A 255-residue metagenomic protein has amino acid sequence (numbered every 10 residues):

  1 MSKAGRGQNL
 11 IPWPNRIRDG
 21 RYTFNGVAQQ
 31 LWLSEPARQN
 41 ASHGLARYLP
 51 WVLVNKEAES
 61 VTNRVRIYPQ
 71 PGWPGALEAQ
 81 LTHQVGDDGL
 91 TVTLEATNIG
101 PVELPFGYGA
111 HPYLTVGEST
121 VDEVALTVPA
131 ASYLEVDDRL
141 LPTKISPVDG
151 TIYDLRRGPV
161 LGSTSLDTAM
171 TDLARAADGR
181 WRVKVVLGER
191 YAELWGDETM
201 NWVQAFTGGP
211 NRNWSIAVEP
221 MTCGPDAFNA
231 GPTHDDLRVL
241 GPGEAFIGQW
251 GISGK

Functional and structural regions predicted by a protein language model:
M1-A28, L33-S34: Acidic-aromatic substrate-binding/catalytic surfaces of carbohydrate-active enzymes
A4, Y113-D197: Active-site/ligand-binding surface loops and adjacent short beta/alpha elements that line catalytic pockets across
Y22-Q30, L94, R238-K255: Short Pro-Gly-centered flexible turn/kink motifs
W32-D87: Extended, loop-rich substrate-binding clefts of extracytoplasmic carbohydrate-active enzymes
N40-N55, G158-T233: Acidic/His-leaning functional-site neighborhoods
W51, Q80-T82, D172, D235-L240: Beta-strand-rich interaction surfaces with strong enrichment in secreted/lumenal proteins
V65-F106, A110-P112, G117: Acidic, contiguous internal or C-terminal segments within carbohydrate-active enzymes that form a structured patch used
L94-G100, T207-G209, G254: Asparagine-centered strand-capping/turn motif at beta-strand->loop junctions
